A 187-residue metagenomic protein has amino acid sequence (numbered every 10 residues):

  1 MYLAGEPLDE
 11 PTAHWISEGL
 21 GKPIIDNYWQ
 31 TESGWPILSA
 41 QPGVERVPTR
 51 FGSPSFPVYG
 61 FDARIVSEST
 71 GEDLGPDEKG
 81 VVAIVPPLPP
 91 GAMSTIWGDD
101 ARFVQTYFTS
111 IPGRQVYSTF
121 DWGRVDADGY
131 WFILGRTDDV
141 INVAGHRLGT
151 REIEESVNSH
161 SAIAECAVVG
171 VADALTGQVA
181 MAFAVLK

Functional and structural regions predicted by a protein language model:
M1-T49, D62, G71, W97: Gly/Ser/Thr-rich phosphate-binding loop
Y2, A83, A167-V168: Residues embedded in well-ordered beta-strands within globular domains across many folds
G5, W29, S55, D121 (+1 more regions): Active-site glycine-centered loops adjacent to acidic/histidine catalytic or metal-binding residues that shape
H14, G52, E155: Active-site phosphate/pyrophosphate- and oxyanion-stabilizing loops and adjacent acidic/basic residues in soluble
R46-S53, T106-I111: Short, P/G- and charge-enriched loop/turn segments at secondary-structure junctions
F56-G60, E72-T109, L148: Conserved ATP/PPi-binding loop(s) of AMP-dependent carboxylate-activating enzymes
I65-V66, R124: Hydrophobic beta-strand positions
P89, R114-Q115, F120-K187: AMP-binding/adenylate-forming catalytic core of the ANL superfamily
